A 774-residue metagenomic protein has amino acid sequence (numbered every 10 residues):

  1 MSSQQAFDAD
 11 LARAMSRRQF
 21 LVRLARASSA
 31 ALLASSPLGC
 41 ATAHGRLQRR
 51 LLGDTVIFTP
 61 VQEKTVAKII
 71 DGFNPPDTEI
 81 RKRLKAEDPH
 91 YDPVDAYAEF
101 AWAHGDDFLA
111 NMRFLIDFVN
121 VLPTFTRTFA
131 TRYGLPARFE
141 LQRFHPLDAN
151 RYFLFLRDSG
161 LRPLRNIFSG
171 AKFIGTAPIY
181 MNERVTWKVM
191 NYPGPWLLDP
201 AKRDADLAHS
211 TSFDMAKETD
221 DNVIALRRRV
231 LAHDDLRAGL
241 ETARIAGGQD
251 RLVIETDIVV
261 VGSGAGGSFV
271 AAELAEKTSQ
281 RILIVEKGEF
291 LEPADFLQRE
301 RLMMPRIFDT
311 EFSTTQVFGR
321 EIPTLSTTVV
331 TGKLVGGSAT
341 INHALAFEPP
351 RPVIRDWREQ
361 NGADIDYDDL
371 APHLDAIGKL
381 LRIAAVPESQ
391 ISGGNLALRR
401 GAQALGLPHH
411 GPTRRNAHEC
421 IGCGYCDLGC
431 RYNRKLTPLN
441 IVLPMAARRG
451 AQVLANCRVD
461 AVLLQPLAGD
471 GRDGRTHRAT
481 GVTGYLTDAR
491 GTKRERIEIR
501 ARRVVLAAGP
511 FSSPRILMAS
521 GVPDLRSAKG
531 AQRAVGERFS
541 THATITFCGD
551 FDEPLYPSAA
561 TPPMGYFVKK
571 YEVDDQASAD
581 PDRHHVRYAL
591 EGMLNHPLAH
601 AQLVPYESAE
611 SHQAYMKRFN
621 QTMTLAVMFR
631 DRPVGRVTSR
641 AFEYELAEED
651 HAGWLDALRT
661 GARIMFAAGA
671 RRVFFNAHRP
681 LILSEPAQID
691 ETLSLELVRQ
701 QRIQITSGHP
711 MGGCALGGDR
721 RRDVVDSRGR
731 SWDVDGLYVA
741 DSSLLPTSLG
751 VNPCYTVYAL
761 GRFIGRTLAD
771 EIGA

Functional and structural regions predicted by a protein language model:
M1-S16: N-terminal secretory signal peptides
Q48-M190: Flexible, low-complexity segments enriched for small/polar residues
V56, Q316-F318, N342, Q532-R659 (+6 more regions): FAD cofactor-binding and catalytic pocket of flavoenzymes
L147-D148, F155-I167, G332-V335, A339-C420 (+2 more regions): Rossmann-like flavin
P178, K188-D235, D364-A461, Q465-P466 (+3 more regions): Conserved redox-cofactor binding core of oxidoreductases
F269, E273-L283, G288-E300, L334 (+6 more regions): Glycine-rich loop(s) and the adjacent beta-strand/alpha-helix scaffold that form part
K287-G336: N-terminal FAD cofactor-binding segment of flavoenzymes
G422-C426, L463, R671-T747: A glycine-rich dinucleotide-binding beta-alpha-beta segment and adjacent secondary-structure elements that constitute
